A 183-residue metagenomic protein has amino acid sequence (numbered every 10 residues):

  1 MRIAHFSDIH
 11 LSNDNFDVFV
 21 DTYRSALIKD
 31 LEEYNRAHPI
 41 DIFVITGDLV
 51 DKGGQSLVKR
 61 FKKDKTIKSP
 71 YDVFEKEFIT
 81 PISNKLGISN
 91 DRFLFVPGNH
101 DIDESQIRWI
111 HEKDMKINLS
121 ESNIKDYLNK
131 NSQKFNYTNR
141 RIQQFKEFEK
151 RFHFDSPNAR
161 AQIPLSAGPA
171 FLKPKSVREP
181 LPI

Functional and structural regions predicted by a protein language model:
M1-V73, F78, I82, I88-N90 (+1 more regions): N-terminal active-site segment of His-dependent metallophosphoesterases
S69-I183: Extended active-site neighborhood of metal-dependent phosphoesterases/phosphodiesterases
